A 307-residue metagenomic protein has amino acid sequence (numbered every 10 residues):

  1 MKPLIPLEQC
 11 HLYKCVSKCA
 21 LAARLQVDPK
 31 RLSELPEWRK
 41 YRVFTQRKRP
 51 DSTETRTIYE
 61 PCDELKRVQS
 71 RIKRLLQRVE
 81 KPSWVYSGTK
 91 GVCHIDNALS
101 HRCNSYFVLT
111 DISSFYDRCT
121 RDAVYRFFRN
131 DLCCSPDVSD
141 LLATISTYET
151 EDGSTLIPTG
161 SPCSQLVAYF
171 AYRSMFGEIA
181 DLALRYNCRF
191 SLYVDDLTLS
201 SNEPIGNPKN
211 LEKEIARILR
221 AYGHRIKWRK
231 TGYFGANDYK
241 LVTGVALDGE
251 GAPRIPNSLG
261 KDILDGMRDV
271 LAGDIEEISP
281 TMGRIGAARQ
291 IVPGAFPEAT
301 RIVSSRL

Functional and structural regions predicted by a protein language model:
M1-K48, T53-T110, F115-D137, L141-S161 (+4 more regions): Right-hand nucleic-acid polymerase module
R189-Y193: Short beta-strand
L199-P204: Short beta-strand-to-loop capping motifs
